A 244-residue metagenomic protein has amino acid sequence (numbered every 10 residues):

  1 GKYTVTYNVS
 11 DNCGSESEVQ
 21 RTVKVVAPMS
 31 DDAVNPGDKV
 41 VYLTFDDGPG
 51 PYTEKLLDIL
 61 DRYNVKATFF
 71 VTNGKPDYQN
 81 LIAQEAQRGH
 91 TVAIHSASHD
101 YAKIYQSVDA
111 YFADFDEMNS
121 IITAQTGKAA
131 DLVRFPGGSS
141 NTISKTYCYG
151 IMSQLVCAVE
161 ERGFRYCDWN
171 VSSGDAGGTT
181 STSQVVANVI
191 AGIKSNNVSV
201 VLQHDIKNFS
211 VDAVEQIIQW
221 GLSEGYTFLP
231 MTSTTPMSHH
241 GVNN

Functional and structural regions predicted by a protein language model:
G1-C13: Append "Rare intracellular matches occur via the same short Y/T/C beta-strand/loop motifs
K2-V5, V25-M29: Membrane-proximal envelope biogenesis segments
V5, V19-R21, L43, A67: Hydrophobic residues positioned within well-ordered beta-strands of beta-sheet architectures
G14-S15, V65, H90, K128 (+2 more regions): Short glycine/serine/threonine/alanine-rich loop segments
S15-A27: C-terminal edge beta-strand
V26-L132, Q216, W220, T234-S238: Active-site beta->alpha N-cap acidic-glycine motif
D77, H99-T227, S233-P236, G241-N243: Catalytic domains of cell-wall/extracellular-matrix polysaccharide-remodeling enzymes, centered on de-N-acetylation
